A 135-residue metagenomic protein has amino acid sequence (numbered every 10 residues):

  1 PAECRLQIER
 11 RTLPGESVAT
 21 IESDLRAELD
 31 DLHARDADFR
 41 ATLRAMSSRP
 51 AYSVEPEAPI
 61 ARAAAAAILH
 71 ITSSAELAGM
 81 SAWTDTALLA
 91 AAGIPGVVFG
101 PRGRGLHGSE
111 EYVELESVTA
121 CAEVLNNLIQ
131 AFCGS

Functional and structural regions predicted by a protein language model:
P1-S135: Metal-dependent amide/peptide-bond hydrolase catalytic core, centered on the "pita-bread" metallohydrolase fold
